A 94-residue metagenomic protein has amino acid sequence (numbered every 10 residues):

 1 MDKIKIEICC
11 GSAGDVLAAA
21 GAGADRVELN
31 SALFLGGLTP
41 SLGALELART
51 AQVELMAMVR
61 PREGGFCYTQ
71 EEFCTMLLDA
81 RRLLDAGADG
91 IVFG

Functional and structural regions predicted by a protein language model:
D2-F34, L45-A51, T69-G94: Alpha/beta enzyme core
G37-E63: Alpha-helix-loop-beta-strand connector modules within alpha/beta enzyme cores
